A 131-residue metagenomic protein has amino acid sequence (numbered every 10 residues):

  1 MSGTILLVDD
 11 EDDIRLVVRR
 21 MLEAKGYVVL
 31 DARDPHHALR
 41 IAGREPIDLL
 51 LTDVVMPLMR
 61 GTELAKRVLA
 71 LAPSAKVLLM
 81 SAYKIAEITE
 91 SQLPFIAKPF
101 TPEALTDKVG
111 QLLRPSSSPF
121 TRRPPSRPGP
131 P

Functional and structural regions predicted by a protein language model:
E11-L30: Two-component/phosphorelay signaling modules centered on CheY-like receiver
K25-Y27, A42-P46, R67-A75, K84-T89 (+1 more regions): Conserved phosphotransfer cores of two-component systems
R33-H37, R60-L64: Acidic catalytic/metal-coordinating carboxylates
D53: Active-site residues of response regulator receiver
M56: Receiver (REC) domain active-site loop signature in two-component systems and cognate sites in sensor histidine kinases
F100-L113, S117: C-terminal output helix
P115-P131: CheY-like receiver
